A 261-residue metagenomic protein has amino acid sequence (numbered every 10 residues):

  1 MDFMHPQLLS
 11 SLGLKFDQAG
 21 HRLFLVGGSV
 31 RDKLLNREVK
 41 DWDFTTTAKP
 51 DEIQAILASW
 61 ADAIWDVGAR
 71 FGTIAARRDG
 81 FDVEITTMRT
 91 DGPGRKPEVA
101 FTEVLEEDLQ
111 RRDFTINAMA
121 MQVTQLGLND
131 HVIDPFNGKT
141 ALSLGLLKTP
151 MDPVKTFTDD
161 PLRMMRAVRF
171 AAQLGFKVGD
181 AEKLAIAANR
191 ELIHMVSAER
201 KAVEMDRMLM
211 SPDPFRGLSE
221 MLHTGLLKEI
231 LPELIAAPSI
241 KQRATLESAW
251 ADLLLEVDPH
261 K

Functional and structural regions predicted by a protein language model:
M1-K261: Catalytic cores of the polymerase beta-like nucleotidyltransferase superfamily and closely associated nucleotide
